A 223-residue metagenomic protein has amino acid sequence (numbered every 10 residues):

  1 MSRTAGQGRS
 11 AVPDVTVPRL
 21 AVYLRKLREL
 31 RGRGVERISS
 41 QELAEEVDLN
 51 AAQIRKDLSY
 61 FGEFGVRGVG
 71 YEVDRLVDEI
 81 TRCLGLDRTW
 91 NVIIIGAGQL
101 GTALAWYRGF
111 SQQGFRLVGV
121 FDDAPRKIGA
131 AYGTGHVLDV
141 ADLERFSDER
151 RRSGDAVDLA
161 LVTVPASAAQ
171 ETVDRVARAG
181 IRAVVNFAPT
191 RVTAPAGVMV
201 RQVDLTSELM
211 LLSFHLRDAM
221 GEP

Functional and structural regions predicted by a protein language model:
M1-E36: Extreme N-terminal segment that seeds HTH/winged-HTH DNA-binding domains in transcriptional regulators
Y23-R31, G129, T134-P223: Phosphate-bearing ligand-interacting subdomains that bind or position ATP/ADP/UDP/GDP/NAD(P) or nucleotide-linked
R37, Q41, E46-V92: HTH-adjacent hinge/linker in prokaryotic transcriptional regulators
A97-G98: Glycine-rich Rossmann-fold phosphate-binding loop(s) that bind the pyrophosphate of adenine dinucleotide cofactors
G101: N-terminal Rossmann-fold NAD(P) dinucleotide-binding loop
R108: Catalytic, metal-anchored helix/loop core of enzyme active sites in primary metabolism
S111-G135, A141: NAD(P)-binding Rossmann-fold cofactor-contacting core
